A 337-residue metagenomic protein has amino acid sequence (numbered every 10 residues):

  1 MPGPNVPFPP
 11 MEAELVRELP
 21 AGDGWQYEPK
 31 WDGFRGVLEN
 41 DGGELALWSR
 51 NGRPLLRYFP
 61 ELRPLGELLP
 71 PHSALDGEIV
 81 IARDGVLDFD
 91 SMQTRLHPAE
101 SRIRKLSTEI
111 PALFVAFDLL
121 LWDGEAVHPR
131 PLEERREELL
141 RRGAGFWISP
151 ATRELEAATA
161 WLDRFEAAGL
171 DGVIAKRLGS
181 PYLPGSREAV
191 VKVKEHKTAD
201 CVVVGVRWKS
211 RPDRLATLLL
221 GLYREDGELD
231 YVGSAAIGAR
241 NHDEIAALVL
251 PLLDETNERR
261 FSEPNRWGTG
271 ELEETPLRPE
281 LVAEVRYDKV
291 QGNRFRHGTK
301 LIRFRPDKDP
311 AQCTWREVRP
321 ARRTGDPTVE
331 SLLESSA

Functional and structural regions predicted by a protein language model:
M1-A337: Catalytic cores of nucleic-acid ligases and guanylyltransferases
